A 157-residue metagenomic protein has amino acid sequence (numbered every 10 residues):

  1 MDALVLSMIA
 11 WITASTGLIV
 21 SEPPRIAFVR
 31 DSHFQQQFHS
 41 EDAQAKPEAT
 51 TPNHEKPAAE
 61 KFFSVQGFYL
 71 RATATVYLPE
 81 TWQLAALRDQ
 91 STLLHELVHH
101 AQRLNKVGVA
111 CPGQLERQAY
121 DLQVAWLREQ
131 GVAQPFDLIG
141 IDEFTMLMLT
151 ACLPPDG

Functional and structural regions predicted by a protein language model:
M1-V76, W82-Q83, Q130-V132: Auxiliary, metal-adjacent structural segments of Zn-dependent hydrolase domains
L4-M8, D89-L93, L115-Q118, L122-Q123: Stable alpha-helical elements in mature extracytoplasmic
Y77-L93: Short pre-active-site segment immediately N-terminal to the catalytic Zn-binding motif
L84-A86, V98-A101, V109: Mature extracytoplasmic domains of secretory-pathway proteins
S91-L104: Active-site recognition of the HExxH zinc-binding catalytic motif
R103-A110, V132: Surface-exposed, polar/charged faces of alpha-helical domains in mature secreted/periplasmic/lumenal proteins
P112-T145: Post-HExxH zinc-binding segment in Zn-dependent metallohydrolases
D142-G157: Short, low-complexity, Pro/Ser/Thr/Gly-rich segments in the mature regions of secreted, periplasmic
